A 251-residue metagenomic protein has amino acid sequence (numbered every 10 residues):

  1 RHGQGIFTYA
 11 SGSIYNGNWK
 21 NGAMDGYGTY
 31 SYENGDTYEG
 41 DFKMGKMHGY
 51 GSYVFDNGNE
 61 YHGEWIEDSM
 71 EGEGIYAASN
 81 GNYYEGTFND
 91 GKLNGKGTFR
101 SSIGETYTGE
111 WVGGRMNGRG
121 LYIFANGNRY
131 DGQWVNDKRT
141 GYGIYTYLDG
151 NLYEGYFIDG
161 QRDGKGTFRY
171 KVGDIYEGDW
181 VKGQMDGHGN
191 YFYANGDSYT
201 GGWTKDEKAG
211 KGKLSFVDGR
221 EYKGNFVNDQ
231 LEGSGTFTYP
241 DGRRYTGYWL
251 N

Functional and structural regions predicted by a protein language model:
R1-G3, F7, S13-D25, T37-H48 (+9 more regions): Conserved anchor residues at repeat-unit boundaries in beta-strand-based tandem repeats, strongest for the MORN repeat
S31-E33, K46, R100, L121 (+4 more regions): Low-complexity, intrinsically disordered tandem-repeat tracts enriched in small/polar residues
